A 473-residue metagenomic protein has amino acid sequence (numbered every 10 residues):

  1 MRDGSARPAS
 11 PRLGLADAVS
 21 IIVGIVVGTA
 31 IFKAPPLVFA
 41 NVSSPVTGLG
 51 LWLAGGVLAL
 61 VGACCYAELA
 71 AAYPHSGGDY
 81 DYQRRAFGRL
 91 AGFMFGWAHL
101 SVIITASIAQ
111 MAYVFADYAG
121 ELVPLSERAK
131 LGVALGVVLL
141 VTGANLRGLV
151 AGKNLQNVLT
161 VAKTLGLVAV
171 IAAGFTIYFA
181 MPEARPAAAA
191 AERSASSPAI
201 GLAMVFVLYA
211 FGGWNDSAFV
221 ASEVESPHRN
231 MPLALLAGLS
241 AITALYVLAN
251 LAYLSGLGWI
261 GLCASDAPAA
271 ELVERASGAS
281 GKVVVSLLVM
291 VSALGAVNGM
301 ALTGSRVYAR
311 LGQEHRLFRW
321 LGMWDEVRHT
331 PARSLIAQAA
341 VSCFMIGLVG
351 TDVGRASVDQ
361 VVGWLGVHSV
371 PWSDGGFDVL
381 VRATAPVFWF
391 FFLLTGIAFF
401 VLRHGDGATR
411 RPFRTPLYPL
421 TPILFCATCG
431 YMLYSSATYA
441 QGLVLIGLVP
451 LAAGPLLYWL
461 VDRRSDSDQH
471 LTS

Functional and structural regions predicted by a protein language model:
M1-L13, V367, G396-T421, Y439-S473: Terminal cytosolic tails of multi-pass membrane transporters, especially the segment immediately following the final
M1-V46, L53, L60-C64, H75-S76 (+4 more regions): Membrane-interface "cap" regions at the ends of multi-pass membrane proteins
R2-A9, G48-L49, L125-G132, V158-L287 (+1 more regions): Helix-loop-helix junctions that connect adjacent transmembrane segments in multi-pass membrane transporters
P36-V38, E68, Y80, R84-A86 (+5 more regions): Helix-loop junctions at the membrane interface of multi-pass solute transporters
L37-A40, L60-V138, T142-L146, M290-R310 (+3 more regions): Hydrophobic transmembrane alpha-helices that form the core helical bundles of multi-pass secondary transporters
L51-A54, L122-L149, L167-V170, L335-A340 (+1 more regions): Transmembrane alpha-helical segments of multi-pass small-molecule transport proteins
D81-Y82, G88, G120-L125, L236-N298 (+2 more regions): TM-loop-TM module centered on a large, flexible mid-protein loop between adjacent transmembrane helices in multi-pass
L155, L321-R328, W389-A440: C-terminal membrane-solvent junction of multi-pass transporters and transport-like membrane proteins
